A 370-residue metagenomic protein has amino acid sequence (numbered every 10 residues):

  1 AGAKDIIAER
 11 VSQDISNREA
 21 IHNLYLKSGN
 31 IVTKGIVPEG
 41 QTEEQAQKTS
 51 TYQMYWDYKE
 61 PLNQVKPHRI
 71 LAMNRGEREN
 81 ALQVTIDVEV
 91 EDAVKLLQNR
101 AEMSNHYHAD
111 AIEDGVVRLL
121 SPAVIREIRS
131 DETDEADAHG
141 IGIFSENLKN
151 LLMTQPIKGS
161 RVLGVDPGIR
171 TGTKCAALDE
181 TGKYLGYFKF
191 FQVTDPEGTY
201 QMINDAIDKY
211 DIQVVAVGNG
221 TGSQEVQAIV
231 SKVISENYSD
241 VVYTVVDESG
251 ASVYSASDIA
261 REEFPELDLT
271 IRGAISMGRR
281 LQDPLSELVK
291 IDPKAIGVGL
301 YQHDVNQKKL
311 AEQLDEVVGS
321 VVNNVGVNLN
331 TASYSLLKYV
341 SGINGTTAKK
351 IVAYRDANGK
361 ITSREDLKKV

Functional and structural regions predicted by a protein language model:
A1, A8, N323-V370: Accessory alpha-helical DNA-binding modules that contact the DNA backbone or grooves
A1-G164, G168-E266, A274: Duplex nucleic acid-engaging cores and interfaces of nucleic-acid transaction enzymes
D134-G142, A216, G220-S223, I271 (+5 more regions): Conserved phosphate/pyrophosphate-binding and hydrolysis machinery centered on Walker-type P-loop NTPases, extending
E146-K149, M153, Q282, D315 (+1 more regions): Amphipathic, well-packed alpha-helical segments that form the structural scaffold of globular domains
G159-V162, I291, R364: Flexible, glycine/charged-enriched surface loops at secondary-structure junctions
I234, V241-S249, E263-I271, I275-G278 (+4 more regions): Helical "lid/coupling" subdomains associated with nucleotide-phosphate turnover
T244, G250, S255-N330: Long, charge-rich intrinsically disordered scaffolds of nucleic-acid metabolism proteins
